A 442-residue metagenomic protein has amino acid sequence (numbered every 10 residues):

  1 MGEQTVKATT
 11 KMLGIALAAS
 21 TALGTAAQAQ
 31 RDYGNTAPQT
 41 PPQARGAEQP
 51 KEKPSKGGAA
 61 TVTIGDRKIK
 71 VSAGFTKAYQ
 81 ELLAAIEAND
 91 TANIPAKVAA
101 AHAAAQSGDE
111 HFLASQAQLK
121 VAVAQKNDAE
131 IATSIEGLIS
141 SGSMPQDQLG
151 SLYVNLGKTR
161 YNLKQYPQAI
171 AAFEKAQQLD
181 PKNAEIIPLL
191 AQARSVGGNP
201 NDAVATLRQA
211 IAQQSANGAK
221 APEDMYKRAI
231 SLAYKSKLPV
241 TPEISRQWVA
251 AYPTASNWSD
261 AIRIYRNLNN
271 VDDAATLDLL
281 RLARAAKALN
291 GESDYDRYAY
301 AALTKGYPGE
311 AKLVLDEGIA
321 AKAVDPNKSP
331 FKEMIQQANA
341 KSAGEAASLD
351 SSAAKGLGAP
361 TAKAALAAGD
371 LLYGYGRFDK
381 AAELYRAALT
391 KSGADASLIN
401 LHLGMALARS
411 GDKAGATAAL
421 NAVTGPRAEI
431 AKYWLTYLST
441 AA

Functional and structural regions predicted by a protein language model:
A8, L17-A22, A26-G137, S143-M144 (+3 more regions): N-terminal leader/linker segments that initiate helical-solenoid repeat arrays
V71-Y79, G108-S115, P145-N155, D180-L189 (+10 more regions): Generic helix N-cap/helix-start motif at coil->alpha-helix transitions
A85, Q118, A122, Y153 (+8 more regions): Residue at a conserved register position within TPR or TPR-like alpha-solenoid repeats
A88, Q125, L163, G197 (+5 more regions): Structural motif corresponding to the intra-repeat A-B loop/turn of tetratricopeptide repeats
T91, D128, Y166, P200 (+4 more regions): TPR-repeat structural position
P360-A442: C-terminal soluble interaction/assembly domains
